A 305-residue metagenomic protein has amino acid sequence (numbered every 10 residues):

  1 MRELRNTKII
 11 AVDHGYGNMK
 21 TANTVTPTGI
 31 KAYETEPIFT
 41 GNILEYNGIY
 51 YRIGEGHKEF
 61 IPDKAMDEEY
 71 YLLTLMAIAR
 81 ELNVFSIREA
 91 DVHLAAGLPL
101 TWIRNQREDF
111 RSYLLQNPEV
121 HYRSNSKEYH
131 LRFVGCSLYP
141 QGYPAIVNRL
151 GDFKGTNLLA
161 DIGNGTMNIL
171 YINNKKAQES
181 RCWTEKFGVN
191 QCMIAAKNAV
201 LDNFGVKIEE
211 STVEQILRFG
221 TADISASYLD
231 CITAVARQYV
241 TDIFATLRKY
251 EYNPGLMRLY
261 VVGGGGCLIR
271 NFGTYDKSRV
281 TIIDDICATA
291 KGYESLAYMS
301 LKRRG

Functional and structural regions predicted by a protein language model:
M1-L159, K176-Q191, N203, S211-G305: Nucleotide/phosphate-binding catalytic cleft detector across ATP-hydrolyzing and phosphate-transferring enzymes
T21, I169-Y171: Conserved blade-register residue in beta-propeller folds
I162-N168: Ser/Thr-glycine-rich phosphate-binding loops at phosphate-binding pockets of nucleotides, nucleotide cofactors
